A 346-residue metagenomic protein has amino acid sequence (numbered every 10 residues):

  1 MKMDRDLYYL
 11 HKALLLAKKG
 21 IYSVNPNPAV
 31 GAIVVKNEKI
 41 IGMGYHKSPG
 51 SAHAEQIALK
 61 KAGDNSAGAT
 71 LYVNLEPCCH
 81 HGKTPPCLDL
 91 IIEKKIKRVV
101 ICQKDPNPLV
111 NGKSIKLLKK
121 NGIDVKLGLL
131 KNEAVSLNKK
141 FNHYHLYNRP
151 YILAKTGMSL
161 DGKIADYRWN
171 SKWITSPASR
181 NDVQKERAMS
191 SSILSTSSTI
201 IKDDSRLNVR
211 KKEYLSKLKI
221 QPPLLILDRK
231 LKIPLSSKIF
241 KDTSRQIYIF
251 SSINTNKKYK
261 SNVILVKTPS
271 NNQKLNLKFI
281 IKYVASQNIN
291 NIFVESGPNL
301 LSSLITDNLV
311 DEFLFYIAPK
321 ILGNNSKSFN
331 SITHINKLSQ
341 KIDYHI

Functional and structural regions predicted by a protein language model:
K2-H11, L16-G20, N25-N27, M43 (+1 more regions): Enzymes that bind and transform nitrogen-containing heteroaromatic metabolites
Y22-V24, I115, L130-G157: Proteins enriched for Cys/Gly/acidic motifs involved in redox and nucleic-acid/cofactor modification
A29-E38, T156-G157: Short beta-strand scaffold segments in enzyme catalytic cores
A32, V110-N111, L137-N138, R206 (+2 more regions): Short Asp/Glu-rich motifs
V34-E133, I305: Zn2+-dependent cytidine deaminase-like catalytic core
H53, G82, L109-V110, S136 (+4 more regions): Residues that form or flank phosphate/diphosphate-binding pockets in enzymes that use nucleotide phosphates
S114-K116, K140-H143, V209-K211, F329: Short low-complexity, flexible loop/linker segments enriched in glycine and/or proline with clustered acidic
